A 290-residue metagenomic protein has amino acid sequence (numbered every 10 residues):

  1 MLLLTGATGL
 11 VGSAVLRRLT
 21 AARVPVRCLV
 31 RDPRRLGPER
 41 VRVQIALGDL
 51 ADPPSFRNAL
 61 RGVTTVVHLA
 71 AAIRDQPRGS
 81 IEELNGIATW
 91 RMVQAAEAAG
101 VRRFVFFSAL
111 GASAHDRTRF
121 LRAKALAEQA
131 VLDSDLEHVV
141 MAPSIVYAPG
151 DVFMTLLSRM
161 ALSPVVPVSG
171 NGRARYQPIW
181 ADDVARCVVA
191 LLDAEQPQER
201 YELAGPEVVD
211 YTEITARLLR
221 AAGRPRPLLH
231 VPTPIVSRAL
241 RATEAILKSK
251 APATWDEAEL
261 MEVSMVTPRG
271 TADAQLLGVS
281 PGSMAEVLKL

Functional and structural regions predicted by a protein language model:
M1-V24: N-terminal Rossmann NAD(P)H-binding glycine-rich loop of SDR-like oxidoreductase domains
T5, L29, L69-A70, F104-L110 (+1 more regions): SDR active-site strand-loop-helix element
R34-R91, A95-A98, L110-A114: NAD(P)H-binding glycine-rich loop region in Rossmannoid oxidoreductase-like domains and their noncatalytic homologs
D75, L110-R122, V146-D151: Conserved catalytic-site region of short-chain dehydrogenase/reductase
E82-G86, V105, K124: Short alpha-helix in the Rossmann-fold core of NAD(P)-dependent oxidoreductases
R91, V152-F153, G170-D193, E199: Substrate-positioning beta->alpha
S108, Q129-V152, R159: Conserved beta-loop-beta element that borders a ligand/cofactor-binding pocket
C187, L191-T254, S264-L290: Mid/C-terminal beta-alpha module of Rossmann-like enzyme folds, strongest in SDR-family dehydrogenases/epimerases
